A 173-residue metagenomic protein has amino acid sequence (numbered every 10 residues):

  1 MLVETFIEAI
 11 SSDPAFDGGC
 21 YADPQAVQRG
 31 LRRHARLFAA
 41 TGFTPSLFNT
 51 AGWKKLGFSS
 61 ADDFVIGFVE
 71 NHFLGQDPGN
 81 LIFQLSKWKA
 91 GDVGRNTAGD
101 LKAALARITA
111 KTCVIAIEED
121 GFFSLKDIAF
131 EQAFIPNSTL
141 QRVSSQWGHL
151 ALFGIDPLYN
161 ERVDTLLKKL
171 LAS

Functional and structural regions predicted by a protein language model:
M1-N71: Alpha/beta-hydrolase-fold enzymes
G42, S46, H72, Q76 (+2 more regions): Alpha-helix capping/termination and helix-coil
G67, F83-A104: Active-site nucleophile elbow and catalytic-triad environment of alpha/beta-hydrolase enzymes
G79-F83, T165: Feature representing long, continuous alpha-helical segments
N96, G121-D127: Conserved alpha/beta-hydrolase "acid-adjacent" motif
L105-T109, A133-P136: Short, conserved loop/helix-junction motifs that constitute active-site signature segments in enzyme catalytic cores
I108, V114-A116: Short beta-strand/loop motif that positions the catalytic acidic residue of the alpha/beta-hydrolase fold
A129-F130, N137-S173: Catalytic active-site module of serine/aspartate enzymes centered on a nucleophile-bearing elbow/loop
